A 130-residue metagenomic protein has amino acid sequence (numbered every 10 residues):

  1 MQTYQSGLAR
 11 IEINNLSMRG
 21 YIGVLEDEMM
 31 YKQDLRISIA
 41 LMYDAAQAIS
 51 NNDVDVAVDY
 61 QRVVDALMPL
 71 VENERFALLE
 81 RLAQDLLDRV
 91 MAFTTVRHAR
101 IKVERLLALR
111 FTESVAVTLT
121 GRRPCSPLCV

Functional and structural regions predicted by a protein language model:
M1-V130: N-terminal, polar/charged subdomain of small-to-medium soluble alpha/beta proteins
